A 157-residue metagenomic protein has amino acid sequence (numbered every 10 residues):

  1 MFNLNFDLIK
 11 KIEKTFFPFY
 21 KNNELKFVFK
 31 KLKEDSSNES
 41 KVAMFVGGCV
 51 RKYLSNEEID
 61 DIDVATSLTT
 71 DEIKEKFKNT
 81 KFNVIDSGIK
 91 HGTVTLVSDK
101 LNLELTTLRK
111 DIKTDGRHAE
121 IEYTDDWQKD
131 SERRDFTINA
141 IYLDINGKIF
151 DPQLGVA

Functional and structural regions predicted by a protein language model:
M1-A157: Catalytic cores of the polymerase beta-like nucleotidyltransferase superfamily and closely associated nucleotide
